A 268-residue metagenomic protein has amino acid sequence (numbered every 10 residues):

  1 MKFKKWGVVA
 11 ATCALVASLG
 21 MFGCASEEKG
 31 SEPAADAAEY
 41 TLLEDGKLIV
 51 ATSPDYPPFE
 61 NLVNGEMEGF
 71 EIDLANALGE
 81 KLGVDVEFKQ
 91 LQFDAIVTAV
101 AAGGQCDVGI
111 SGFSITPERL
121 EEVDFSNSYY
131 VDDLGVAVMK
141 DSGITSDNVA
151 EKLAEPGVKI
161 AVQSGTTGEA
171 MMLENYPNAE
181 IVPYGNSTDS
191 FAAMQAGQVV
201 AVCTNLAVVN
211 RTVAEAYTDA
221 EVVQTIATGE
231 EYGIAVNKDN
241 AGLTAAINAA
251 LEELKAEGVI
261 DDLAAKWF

Functional and structural regions predicted by a protein language model:
M1-K47: Short, low-complexity disordered leader/linker segments with a strong preference for bacterial N-terminal type II
A25, I72-K81, K140-S142, T166 (+1 more regions): Extended ligand-binding regions for polar small-molecule ligands
E28-G30, A35-Y40, T167-I181, V222-V223 (+1 more regions): Ligand-binding clefts/hinges and TM-proximal coupling segments of bilobed small-molecule sensing domains
A35-G112: Extracytoplasmic small-molecule ligand-binding "clamshell" domains of the periplasmic binding protein/Venus flytrap
P54, V131-V138, L206, N210-L251: Periplasmic-binding protein-like
D73, F88-V100, S164-T167, V182-A196 (+1 more regions): Short helix-initiation/N-cap motifs at beta->coil->alpha
E80, D85-K152, A220-E221, I226: Acidic, polar ligand-binding/catalytic clefts
A95, G112-E121, L173-E174, Q195-G229: A ligand-binding cleft/hinge motif common to bilobed small-molecule-binding domains
